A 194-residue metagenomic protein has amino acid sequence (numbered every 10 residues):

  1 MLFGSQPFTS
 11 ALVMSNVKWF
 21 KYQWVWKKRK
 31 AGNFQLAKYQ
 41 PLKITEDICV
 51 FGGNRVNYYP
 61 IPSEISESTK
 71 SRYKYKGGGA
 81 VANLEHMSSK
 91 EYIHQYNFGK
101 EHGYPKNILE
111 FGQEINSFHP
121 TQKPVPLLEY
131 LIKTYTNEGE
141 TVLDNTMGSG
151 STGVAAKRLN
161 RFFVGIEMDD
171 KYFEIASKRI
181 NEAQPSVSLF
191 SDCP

Functional and structural regions predicted by a protein language model:
M1-G165, K171-I175: Core catalytic lobe of class I
G165-I166, C193: Charge-rich, low-complexity terminal tails
I180-P194: S-adenosyl-L-methionine
